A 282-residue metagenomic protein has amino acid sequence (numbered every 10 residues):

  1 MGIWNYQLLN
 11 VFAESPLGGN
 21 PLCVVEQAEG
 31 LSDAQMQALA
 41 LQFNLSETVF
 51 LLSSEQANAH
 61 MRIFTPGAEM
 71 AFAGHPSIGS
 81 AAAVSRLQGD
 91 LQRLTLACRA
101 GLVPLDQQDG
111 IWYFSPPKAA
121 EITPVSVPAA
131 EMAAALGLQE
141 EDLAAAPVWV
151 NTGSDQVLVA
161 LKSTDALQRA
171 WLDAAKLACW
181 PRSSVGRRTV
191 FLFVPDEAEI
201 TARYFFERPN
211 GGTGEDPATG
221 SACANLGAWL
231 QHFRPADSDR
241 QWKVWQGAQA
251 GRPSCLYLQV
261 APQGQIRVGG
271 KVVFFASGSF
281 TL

Functional and structural regions predicted by a protein language model:
M1-G18, L138: N-terminal, positively charged, Ser/Thr/Ala/Gly-biased leader segments that form transit/presequence-like amphipathic
P16, L41, A71-F72, V150 (+1 more regions): Short conserved micro-motifs on helix faces and helix-strand junctions that flank and scaffold key functional residues
V24-Q27, L51-L52, L158-K162, F193-P195 (+2 more regions): Short beta-strand-to-turn element immediately C-terminal to the catalytic PLP-Schiff-base lysine in fold type I
Q35-M70, V194-T201: Anion-binding (especially nucleotide phosphate/pyrophosphate-binding) glycine-rich loop and adjoining beta-alpha core
F43-E47, A175-R187: A common structural junction motif
N58, F64-P181, E197, Q231-L282: Acidic, low-complexity central loop/insert segments
M70-G74, G212-L226: Short glycine/threonine-rich catalytic loop with a Thr-x-Gly-x-Asp
G186, A198-N210: Catalytic strand-loop segment that frames the active site of acyl-thioester-processing enzymes
